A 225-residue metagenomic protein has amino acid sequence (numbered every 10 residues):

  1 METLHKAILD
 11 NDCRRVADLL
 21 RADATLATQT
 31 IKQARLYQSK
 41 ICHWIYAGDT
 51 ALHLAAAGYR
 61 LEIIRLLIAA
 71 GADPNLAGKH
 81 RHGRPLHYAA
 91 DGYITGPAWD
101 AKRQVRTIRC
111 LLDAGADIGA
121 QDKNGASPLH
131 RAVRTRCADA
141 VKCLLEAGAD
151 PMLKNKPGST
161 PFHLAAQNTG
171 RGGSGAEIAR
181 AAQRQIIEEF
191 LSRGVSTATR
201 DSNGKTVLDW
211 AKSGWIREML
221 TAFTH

Functional and structural regions predicted by a protein language model:
M1-K6, A101, A114, A147 (+1 more regions): Ankyrin-repeat-protein effector appendages
M1-L4, Q29-A51, A77-T95, Q121-S127 (+2 more regions): Ankyrin-repeat boundary/"N-cap" motif
M1-L9, A17, H53: Amphipathic alpha-helical repeat scaffolds
R15, E62-I63, R103-T107, D139-A140 (+2 more regions): Conserved ankyrin/ankyrin-like repeat signature
L20-L26, A34, R65-D73, R109-D117 (+3 more regions): Ankyrin repeat domain, specifically the short helix-to-loop turn at the C-terminus of the second helix of each repeat
Q104, G119-P157: Eukaryotic tandem repeat interaction scaffolds
